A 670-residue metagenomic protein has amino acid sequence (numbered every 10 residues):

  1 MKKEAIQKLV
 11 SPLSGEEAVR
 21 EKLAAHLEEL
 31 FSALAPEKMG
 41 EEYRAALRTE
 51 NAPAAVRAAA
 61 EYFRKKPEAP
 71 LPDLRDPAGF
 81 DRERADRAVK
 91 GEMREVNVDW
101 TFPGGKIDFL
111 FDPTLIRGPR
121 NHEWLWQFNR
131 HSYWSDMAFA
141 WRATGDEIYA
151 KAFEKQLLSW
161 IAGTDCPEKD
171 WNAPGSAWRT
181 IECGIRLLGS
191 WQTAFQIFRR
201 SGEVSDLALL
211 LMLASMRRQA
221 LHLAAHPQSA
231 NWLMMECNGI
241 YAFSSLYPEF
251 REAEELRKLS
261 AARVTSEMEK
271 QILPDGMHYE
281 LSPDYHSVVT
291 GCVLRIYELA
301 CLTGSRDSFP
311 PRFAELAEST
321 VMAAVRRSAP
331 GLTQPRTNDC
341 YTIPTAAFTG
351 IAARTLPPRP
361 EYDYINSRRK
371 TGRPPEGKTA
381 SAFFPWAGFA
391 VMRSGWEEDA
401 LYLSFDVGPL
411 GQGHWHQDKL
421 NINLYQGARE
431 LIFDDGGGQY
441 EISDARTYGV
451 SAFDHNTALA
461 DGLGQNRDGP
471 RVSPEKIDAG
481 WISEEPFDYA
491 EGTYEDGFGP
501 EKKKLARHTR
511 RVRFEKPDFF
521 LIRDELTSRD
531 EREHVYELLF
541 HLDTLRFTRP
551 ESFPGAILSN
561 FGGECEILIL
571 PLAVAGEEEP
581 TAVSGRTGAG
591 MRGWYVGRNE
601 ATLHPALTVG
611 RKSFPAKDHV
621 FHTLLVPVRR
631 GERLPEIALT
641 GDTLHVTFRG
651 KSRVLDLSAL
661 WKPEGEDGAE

Functional and structural regions predicted by a protein language model:
M1-E92: Extreme N-terminal leader/anchor segments
M39, T49-V56, K65-D73, G79-D86 (+5 more regions): Short, solvent-exposed loop/edge-beta patches enriched in aromatic
M93, F383-P385, W415-Q417, S451 (+1 more regions): Short solvent-exposed loop/turn micro-motifs enriched in small/polar/acidic residues
W100-E318, M322: Aromatic-lined, polymer-binding surfaces characteristic of secreted/periplasmic polysaccharide-degrading enzymes
N129, E236, W386-G388, D418-L420 (+3 more regions): Residues that flank catalytic or metal-binding motifs in active/ligand-binding sites
G184, A347-T349, Y440-E670: CBM-like, beta-strand-rich accessory domains located in the C-terminal region of large, secreted polysaccharide-active
L273, M277-I432, S483, F614-V620 (+1 more regions): Carbohydrate-active enzyme catalytic cores, enriched for enzymes that act on polyanionic acidic polysaccharides
I432-D435, E441-I442: Cytochrome P450 core scaffold surrounding the K-helix E-X-X-R motif and the conserved "meander" helix-loop region
